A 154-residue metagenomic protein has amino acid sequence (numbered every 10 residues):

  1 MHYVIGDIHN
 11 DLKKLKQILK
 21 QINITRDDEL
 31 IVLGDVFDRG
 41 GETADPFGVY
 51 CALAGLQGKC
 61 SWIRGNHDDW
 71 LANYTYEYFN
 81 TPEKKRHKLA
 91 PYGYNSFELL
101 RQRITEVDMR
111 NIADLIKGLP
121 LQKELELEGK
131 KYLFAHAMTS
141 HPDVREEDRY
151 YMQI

Functional and structural regions predicted by a protein language model:
M1, T25-D28, Q57-K59, G129-K131: A general structural motif
M1-Y50: N-terminal active-site segment of His-dependent metallophosphoesterases
I5, K16, N80, E106 (+1 more regions): Catalytic phosphate/metal-binding cores of nucleic-acid and nucleotide-processing enzymes, i.e., regions that mediate
I5-G6, L30-G34, S61-N66, F134-A135: Active-site neighborhood of phospho(di)ester-bond hydrolases with catalytic His/Asp-centered motifs
H9-N10, D38, D68-D69, M138-P142: Short, solvent-exposed loop/turn segments at secondary-structure junctions
H9-Q17, E124-G129, L133-T139: Catalytic core of the metallo-beta-lactamase
G40-E124, G129-K130, R149: Active-site neighborhood of divalent metal-dependent phosphoester bond hydrolases
Y76, L133-Q153: Divalent-metal (often Zn2+) His-rich catalytic cores of metallo-beta-lactamase-fold enzymes
